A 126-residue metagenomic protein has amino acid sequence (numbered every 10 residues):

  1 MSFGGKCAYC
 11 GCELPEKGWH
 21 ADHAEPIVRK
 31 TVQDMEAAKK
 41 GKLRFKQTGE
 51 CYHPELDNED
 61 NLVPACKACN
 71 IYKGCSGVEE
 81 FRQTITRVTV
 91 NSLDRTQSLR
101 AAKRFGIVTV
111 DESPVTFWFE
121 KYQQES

Functional and structural regions predicted by a protein language model:
S2, C12-L14, M35-V63, K67 (+1 more regions): Extended charged
C10-E13, I27: Short hydrophobic alpha-helical module
H20-P26, P64: Histidine-centered catalytic micro-motifs used for acid/base chemistry in nuclease and nucleotide-processing active
A24-A37: Short regulatory "switch" loops immediately downstream of catalytic or recognition motifs within protein catalytic
